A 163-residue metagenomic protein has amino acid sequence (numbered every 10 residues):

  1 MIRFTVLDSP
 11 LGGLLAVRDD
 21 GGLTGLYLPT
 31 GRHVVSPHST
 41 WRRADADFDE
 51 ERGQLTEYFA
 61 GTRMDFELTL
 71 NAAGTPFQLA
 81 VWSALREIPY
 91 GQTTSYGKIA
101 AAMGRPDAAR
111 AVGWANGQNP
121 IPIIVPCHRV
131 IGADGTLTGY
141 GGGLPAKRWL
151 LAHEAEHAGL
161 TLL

Functional and structural regions predicted by a protein language model:
M1-D107, H153-L163: Basic nucleic-acid-binding alpha-helical/helix-turn surface characteristic of O6-alkylguanine DNA
L14, V130-G132: Active-site and channel-lining beta-strand-loop segments that bind or position nucleotide-derived/phosphorylated
G53, G113, R148: Active-site phosphate/pyrophosphate- and oxyanion-stabilizing loops and adjacent acidic/basic residues in soluble
A80, P122, W149: Active-site phosphate/pyrophosphate-handling residues
R110-N119: Regulatory, non-catalytic segments
I123-V130: Short Lys/Arg-enriched helix C-cap and helix-to-coil transition segments that create basic nucleic-acid-contact patches
A133-L163: …primarily DNA-binding HTH/wHTH and HhH modules…
